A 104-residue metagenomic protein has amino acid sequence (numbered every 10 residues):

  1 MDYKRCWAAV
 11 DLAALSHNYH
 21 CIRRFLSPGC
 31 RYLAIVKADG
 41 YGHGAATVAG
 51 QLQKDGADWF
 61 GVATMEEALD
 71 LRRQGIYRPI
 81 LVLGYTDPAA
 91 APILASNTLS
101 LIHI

Functional and structural regions predicted by a protein language model:
D2-A9, A14-H17, P28-H103: Active-site-proximal beta-alpha core segment in soluble small-molecule metabolic enzymes
F25: Conserved PLP-enzyme active-site core in the AAT-like
